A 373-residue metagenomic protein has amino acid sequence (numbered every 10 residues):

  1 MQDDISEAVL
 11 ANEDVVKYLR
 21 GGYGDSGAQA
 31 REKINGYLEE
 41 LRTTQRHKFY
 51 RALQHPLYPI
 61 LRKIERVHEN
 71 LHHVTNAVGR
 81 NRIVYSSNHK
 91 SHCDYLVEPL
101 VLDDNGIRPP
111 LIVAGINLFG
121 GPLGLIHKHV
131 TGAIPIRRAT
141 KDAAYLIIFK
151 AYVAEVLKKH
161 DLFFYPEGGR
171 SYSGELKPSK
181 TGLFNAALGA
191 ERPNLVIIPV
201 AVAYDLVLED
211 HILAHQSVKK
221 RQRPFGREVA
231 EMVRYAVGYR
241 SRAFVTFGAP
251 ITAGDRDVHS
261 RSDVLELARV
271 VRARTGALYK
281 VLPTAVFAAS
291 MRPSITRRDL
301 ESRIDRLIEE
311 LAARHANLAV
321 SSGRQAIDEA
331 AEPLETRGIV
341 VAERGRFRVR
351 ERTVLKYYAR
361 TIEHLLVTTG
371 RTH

Functional and structural regions predicted by a protein language model:
M1-H373: Membrane-interfacial terminal anchoring regions of lipid-handling membrane enzymes
